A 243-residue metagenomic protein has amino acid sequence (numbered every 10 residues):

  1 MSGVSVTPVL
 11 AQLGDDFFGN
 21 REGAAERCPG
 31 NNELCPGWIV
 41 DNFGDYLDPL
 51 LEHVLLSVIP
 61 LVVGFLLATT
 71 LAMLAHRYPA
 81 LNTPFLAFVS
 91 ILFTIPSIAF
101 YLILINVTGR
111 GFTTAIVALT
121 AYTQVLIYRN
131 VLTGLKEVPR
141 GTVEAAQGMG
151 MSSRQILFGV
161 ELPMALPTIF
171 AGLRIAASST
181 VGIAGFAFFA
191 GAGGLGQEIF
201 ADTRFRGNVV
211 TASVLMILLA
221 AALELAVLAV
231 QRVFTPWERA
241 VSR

Functional and structural regions predicted by a protein language model:
V6-P60, D202: Periplasmic/extracellular loop-to-transmembrane helix junction in inner-membrane transport proteins
D45-L56, Y101-L126, L166, N208 (+2 more regions): Loop-to-helix entry region at the N-terminal start of transmembrane alpha-helices in multi-pass membrane transporters
V54, V58, V62-T70, L74 (+3 more regions): Generic alpha-helical transmembrane segments of integral inner-membrane proteins, especially permease/transport modules
L71-L104, L119, R129-T133, E137: Cytoplasmic-entry segments and transmembrane alpha-helices of multi-pass inner-membrane transporters
N130-I169: Short cytoplasmic-facing helical segments at TM-TM junctions of multi-pass membrane proteins
S153-F186, T211, L218: Transmembrane alpha-helices
L195-V233: Hydrophobic alpha-helical transmembrane segments of polytopic membrane proteins
Q231-R243: Short cytosolic juxtamembrane segments of multi-pass membrane proteins
